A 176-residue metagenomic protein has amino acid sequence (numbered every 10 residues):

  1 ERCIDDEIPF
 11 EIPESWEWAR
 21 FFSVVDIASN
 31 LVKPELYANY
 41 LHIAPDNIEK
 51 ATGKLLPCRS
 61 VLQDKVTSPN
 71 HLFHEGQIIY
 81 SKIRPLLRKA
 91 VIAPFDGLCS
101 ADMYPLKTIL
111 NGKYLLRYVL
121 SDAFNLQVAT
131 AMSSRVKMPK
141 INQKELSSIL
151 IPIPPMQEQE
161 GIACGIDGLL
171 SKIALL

Functional and structural regions predicted by a protein language model:
R2-E7, F22-K33, P45-E75, A93-F95: Sequence-specific dsDNA recognition surfaces
R2-V32, P152, M156-L176: Non-catalytic DNA-recognition/assembly elements of restriction-modification systems
E11, R20, L72, I78-K82 (+3 more regions): Structured core elements
E17, D26, I48-K50, P85-L86 (+4 more regions): Short, glycine-/Ser/Thr-/acidic-enriched flexible segments
F21-L31, K54, F95-D96, Y104-I153: Basic, amphipathic alpha-helical recognition segments used for DNA target recognition
Y37-N39, F73-E75, C99, E145: Short, well-ordered loop/turn elements at secondary-structure boundaries
L41-R59, I78-C99, K113-R117, L126-V136: Short, ligand-facing micro-motifs at secondary-structure edges
P45, Q143-L146, D167: ATP/adenylate-binding site constellation spanning eukaryotic-like Ser/Thr protein kinases, ABC-transporter
